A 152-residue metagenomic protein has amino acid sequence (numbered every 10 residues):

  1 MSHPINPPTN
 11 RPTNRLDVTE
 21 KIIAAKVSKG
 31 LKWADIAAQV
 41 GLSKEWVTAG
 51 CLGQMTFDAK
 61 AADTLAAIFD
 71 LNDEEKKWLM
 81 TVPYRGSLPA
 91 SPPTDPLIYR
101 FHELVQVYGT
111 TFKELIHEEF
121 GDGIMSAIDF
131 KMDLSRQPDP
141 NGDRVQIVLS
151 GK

Functional and structural regions predicted by a protein language model:
H3-S28: A short, Lys/Arg-rich alpha-helix, primarily the initiator
V27-K29, L52-K60: Short, solvent-exposed alpha-helical "recognition" segments
K32-Q39, L65: Short alpha-helical "recognition helix" segments of helix-turn-helix
W33, K44, A62: Helix-turn-helix DNA-binding elements, focusing on the entry/boundary residues of the two helices that contact DNA
G41-T56: Recognition helix of helix-turn-helix/homeodomain-like DNA-binding domains that insert into the DNA major groove
K60-K76: DNA major-groove recognition helix of helix-turn-helix/homeodomain DNA-binding modules
E75-K152: Helix-turn-helix/homeodomain-like alpha-helical modules used for DNA recognition and transcription-factor dimerization
